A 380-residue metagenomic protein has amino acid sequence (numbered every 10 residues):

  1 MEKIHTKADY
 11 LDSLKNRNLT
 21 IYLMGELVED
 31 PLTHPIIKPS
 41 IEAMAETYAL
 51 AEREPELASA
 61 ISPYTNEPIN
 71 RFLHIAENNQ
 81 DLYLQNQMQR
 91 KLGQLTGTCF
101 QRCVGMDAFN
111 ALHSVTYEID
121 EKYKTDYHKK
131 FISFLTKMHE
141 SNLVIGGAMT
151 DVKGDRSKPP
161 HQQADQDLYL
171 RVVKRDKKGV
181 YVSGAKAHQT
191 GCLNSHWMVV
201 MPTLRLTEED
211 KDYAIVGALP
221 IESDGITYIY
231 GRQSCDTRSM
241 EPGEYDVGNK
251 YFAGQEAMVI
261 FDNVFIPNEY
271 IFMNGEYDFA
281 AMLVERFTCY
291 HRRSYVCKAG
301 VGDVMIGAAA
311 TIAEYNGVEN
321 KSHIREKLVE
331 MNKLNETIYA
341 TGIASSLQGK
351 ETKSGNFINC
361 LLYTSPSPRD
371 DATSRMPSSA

Functional and structural regions predicted by a protein language model:
E2-A45: N-terminal-proximal low-complexity accessory segments that begin disordered and transition into the first
L32-L50, L193-P202: Short, surface-exposed, low-complexity cationic segments
A49-I145: Internal helix-loop-helix
Y117-Y181: Gly/Pro-rich turn-and-neighbor structural signature
V152-C297: FAD-binding core of flavoproteins
S294-T352: Extended amphipathic alpha-helical segments enriched in small hydrophobics
Y363-P368: Conserved small/polar residues in nucleotide/adenosyl-binding loops
M376-A380: Hydrophobic alpha-helical segments, chiefly the membrane-spanning helices and signal/signal-anchor peptides
